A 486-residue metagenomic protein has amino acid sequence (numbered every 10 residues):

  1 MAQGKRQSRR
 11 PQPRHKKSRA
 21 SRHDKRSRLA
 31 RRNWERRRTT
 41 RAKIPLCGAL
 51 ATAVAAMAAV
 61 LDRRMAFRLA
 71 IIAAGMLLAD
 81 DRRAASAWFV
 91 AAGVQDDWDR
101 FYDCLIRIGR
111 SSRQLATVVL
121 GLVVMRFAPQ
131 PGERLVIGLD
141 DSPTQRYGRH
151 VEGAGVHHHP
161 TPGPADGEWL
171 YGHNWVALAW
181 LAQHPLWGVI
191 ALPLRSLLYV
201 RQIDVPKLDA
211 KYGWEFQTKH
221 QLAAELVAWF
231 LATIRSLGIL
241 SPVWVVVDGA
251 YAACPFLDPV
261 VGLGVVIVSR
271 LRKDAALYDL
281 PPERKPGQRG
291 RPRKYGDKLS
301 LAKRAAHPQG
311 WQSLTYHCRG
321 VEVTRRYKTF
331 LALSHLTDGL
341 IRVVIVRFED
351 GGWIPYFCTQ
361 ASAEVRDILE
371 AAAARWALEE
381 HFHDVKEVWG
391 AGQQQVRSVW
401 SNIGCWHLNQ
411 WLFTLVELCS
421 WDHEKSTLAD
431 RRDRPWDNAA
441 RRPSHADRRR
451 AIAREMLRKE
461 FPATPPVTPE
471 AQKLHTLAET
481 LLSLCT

Functional and structural regions predicted by a protein language model:
A2-K17, S21-R68, M76-L77, P185 (+6 more regions): A short, flexible helix-boundary coil/loop motif
R41-S300, R304, Q309-Q312, R325-A332 (+2 more regions): Conserved, well-structured functional cores that handle cations and Mg-NTP chemistry
L69-L78, G351-R375: Extended, non-catalytic structural segments that build the interaction scaffolds of large macromolecular assemblies
M76-D80, A92, L105-I108, Q360 (+4 more regions): Generic structural signal for hydrophobic core residues of well-folded globular domains
P143, R304, V365-V396: Short amphipathic alpha-helical "interface-anchor" segments enriched in bulky aromatics
N174, A377, H381, G404-Q410: Catalytic-loop motifs flanking and including active-site residues across diverse enzymes
L333-S362: Charge-patterned, long linear interaction tracts outside catalytic cores
T359, A372-W376, S398-W406: A short glycine-/small-residue-rich loop at the edge of a beta-strand within enzyme catalytic domains
